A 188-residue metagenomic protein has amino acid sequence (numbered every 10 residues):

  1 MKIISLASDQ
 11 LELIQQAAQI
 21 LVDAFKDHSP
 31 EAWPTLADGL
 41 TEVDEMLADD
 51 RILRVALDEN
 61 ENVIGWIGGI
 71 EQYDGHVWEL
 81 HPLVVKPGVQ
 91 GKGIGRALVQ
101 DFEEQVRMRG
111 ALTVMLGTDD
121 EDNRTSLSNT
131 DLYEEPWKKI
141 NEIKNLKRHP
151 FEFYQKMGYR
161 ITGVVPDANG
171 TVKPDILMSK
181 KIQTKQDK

Functional and structural regions predicted by a protein language model:
M1-I3: Extreme N-terminal starter segment of soluble prokaryotic enzymes
S5-V77, H81, K86, V99-D101 (+3 more regions): Acetyl-CoA-dependent GNAT
L83-Q90, T118-E121: A short, internal acetyl-CoA/4′-phosphopantetheine-binding micro-motif in the GNAT/acyltransferase core
G93: Conserved G/P- and acidic residue-centered "switch" motifs that form tight phosphate/ATP-binding loops in soluble
R96: Residues forming the Rossmann-fold NAD(P)(H) cofactor-binding site
V106-L146: Conserved GNAT acetyl-CoA-binding A-motif
E135-K188: C-terminal "cap" of GNAT-fold acetyltransferases
